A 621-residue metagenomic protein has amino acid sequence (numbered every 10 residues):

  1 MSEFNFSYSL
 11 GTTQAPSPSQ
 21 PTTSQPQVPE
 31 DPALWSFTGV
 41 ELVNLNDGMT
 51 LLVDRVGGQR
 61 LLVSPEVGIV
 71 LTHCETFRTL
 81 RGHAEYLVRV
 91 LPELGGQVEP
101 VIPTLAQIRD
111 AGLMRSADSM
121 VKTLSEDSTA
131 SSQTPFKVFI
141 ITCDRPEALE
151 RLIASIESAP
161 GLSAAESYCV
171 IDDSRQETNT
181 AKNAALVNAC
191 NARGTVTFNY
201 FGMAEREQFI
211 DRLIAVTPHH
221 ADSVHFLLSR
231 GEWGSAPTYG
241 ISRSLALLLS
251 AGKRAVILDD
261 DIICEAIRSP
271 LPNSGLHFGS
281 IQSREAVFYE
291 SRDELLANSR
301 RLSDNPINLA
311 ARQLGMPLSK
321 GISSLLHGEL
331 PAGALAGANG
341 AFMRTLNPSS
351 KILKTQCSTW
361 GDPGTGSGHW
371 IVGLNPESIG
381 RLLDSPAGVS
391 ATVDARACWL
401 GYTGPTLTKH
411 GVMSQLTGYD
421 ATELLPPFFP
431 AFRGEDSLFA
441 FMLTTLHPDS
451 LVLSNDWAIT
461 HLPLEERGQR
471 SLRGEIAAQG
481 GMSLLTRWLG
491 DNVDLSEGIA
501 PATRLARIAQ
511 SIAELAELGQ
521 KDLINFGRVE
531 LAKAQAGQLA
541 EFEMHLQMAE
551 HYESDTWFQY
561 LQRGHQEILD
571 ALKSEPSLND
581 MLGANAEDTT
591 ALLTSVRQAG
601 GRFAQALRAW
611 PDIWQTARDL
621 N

Functional and structural regions predicted by a protein language model:
M1-H73, Q605, P611, Q615: Acidic, low-complexity/disordered tracts enriched in E/D and polar residues
S2-S7, T13, G48, G58-Q133: Long, charge-rich, low-complexity alpha-helical segments
V43-N44, M114-L124, R467-N621: Long, compositionally biased intrinsically disordered regions
K137-R145, I171-D173: A conserved hydrophobic helix/loop-capping motif in glycosyltransferases and polysaccharide synthases
A154-A165, N188-C190: Short, acidic, metal-binding catalytic loop of nucleotide-sugar glycosyltransferases
N179-K253, S269-P270, L276-F278: Active-site-proximal specificity loops/subdomain of glycosyltransferases
G279-G411: Extended catalytic-interface subdomain
L443-T460: Catalytic donor-sugar/metal-binding loop of nucleotide-sugar-dependent glycosyltransferases
